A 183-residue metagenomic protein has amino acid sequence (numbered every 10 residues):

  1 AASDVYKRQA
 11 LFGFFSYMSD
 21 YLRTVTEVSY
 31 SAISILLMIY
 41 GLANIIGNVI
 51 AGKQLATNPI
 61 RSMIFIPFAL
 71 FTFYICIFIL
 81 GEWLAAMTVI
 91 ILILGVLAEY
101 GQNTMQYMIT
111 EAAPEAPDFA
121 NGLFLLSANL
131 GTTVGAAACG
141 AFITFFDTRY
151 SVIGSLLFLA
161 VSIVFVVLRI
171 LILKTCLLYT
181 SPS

Functional and structural regions predicted by a protein language model:
A1-Q9, Y179-S183: Conserved small/polar residues in nucleotide/adenosyl-binding loops
D4-S34: Extracytoplasmic gate region of multi-pass secondary transporters
N48-P59, I143: Helix-to-loop junctions at the C-terminal end of transmembrane segments in multipass secondary transporters
M63-Q102: C-terminal transmembrane helical hairpin of 12-TM major facilitator-type secondary transporters
Y100-A113: Intracellular juxtamembrane helix-capping segments at the cytosolic ends of symmetry-related transmembrane helices
A116-F145: A late C-terminal transmembrane helix in Major Facilitator Superfamily
A141-L159: A membrane-interface helix-boundary motif in multi-pass transporters
L157-L178: Multi-pass alpha-helical transporter architecture, strongest for 12-TM Major Facilitator/SLC carriers used
